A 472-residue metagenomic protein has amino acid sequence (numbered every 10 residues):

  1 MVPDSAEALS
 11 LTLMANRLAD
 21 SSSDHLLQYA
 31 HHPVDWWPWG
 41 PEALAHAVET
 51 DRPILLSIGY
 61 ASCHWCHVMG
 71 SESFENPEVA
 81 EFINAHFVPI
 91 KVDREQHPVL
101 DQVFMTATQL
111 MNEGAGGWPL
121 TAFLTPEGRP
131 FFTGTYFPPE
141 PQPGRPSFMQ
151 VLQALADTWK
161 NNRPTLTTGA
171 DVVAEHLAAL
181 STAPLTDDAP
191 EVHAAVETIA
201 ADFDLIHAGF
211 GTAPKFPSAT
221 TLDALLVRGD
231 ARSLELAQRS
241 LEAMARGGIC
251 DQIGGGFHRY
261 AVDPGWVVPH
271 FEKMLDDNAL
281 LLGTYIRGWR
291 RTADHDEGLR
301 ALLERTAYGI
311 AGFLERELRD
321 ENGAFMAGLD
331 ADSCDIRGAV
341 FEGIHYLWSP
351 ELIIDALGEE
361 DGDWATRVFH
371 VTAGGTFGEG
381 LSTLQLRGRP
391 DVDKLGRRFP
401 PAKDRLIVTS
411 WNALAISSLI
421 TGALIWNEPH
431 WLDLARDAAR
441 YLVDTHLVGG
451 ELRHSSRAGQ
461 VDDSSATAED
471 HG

Functional and structural regions predicted by a protein language model:
S10-W426, R453-A458: Replace the tail clause
S410-A413, S418-G472: Long, K/E/R/D-enriched contiguous segments that form extended
